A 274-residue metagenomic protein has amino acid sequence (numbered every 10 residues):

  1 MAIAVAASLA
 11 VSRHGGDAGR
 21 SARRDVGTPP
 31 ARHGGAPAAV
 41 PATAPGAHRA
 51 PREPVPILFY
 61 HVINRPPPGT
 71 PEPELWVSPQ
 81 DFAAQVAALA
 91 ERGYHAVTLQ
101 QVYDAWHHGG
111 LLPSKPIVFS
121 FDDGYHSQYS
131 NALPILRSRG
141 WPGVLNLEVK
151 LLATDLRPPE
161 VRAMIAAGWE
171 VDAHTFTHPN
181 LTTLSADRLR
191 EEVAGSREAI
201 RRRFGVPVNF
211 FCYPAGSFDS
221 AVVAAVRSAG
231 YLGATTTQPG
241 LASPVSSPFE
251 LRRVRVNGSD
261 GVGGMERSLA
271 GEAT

Functional and structural regions predicted by a protein language model:
V5-G27: C-terminal region of N-terminal signal peptides and the immediate post-cleavage residues of exported proteins
R24-S120, Y125-N131, R162, P179-T274: C-terminal active-site subregion of NodB/CE4 polysaccharide deacetylases
Q80-F82, L133, V144-K150: N-terminal pro-sequences and low-complexity stem/linker regions of secreted or lumenal proteins
L133-G140, T154-A173, R227-S228, A242-S246: Acidic (Asp/Glu)-rich catalytic clusters
G143, V171, V208: Hydrophobic anchor at the start of a short beta-strand that flanks the dinucleotide cofactor-binding loop
N146, H174, A234-T236: Short beta-strand and adjacent tight-turn residues that come in two discontinuous sequence segments and form the edges
K150-A153, T177-P179: Short, catalytically relevant binding-site loops at active-site mouths
